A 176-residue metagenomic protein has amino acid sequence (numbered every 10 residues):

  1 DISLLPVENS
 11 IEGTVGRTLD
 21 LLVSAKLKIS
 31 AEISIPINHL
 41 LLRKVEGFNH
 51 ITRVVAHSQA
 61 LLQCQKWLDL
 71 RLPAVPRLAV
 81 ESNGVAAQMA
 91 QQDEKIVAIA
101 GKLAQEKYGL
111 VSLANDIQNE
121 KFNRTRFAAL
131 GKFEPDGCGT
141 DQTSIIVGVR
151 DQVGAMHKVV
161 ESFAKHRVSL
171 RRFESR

Functional and structural regions predicted by a protein language model:
D1-R176: Domain-level signature for soluble enzymes in the chorismate/prephenate branch of the shikimate pathway
